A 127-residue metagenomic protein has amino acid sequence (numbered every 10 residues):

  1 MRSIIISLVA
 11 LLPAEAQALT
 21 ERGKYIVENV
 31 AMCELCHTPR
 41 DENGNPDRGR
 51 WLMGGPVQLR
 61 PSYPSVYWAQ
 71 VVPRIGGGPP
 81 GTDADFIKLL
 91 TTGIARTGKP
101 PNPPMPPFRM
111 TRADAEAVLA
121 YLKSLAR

Functional and structural regions predicted by a protein language model:
S3-L12: Sec-dependent N-terminal signal peptides
L11-N29, D41-N45: Electrostatic cytochrome c docking/interface patches
G23, V30-R40, V118, L122: The canonical Cys-X-X-Cys-His
A31, L52-I87, P106-E116: Electron-transfer interface patches adjacent to heme c in soluble/periplasmic c-type cytochromes and di-/multiheme
L35, G44, A95-G98, R127: Short loop/beta submotifs within extracellular cysteine-rich repeat domains
N45-M53: Short cysteine/histidine-rich zinc-coordinating motifs and their immediately flanking basic loops
K88, T92-R96: Glycine-rich, acidic and aromatic/proline-enriched surface loops and short helix-turn segments that act as binding
